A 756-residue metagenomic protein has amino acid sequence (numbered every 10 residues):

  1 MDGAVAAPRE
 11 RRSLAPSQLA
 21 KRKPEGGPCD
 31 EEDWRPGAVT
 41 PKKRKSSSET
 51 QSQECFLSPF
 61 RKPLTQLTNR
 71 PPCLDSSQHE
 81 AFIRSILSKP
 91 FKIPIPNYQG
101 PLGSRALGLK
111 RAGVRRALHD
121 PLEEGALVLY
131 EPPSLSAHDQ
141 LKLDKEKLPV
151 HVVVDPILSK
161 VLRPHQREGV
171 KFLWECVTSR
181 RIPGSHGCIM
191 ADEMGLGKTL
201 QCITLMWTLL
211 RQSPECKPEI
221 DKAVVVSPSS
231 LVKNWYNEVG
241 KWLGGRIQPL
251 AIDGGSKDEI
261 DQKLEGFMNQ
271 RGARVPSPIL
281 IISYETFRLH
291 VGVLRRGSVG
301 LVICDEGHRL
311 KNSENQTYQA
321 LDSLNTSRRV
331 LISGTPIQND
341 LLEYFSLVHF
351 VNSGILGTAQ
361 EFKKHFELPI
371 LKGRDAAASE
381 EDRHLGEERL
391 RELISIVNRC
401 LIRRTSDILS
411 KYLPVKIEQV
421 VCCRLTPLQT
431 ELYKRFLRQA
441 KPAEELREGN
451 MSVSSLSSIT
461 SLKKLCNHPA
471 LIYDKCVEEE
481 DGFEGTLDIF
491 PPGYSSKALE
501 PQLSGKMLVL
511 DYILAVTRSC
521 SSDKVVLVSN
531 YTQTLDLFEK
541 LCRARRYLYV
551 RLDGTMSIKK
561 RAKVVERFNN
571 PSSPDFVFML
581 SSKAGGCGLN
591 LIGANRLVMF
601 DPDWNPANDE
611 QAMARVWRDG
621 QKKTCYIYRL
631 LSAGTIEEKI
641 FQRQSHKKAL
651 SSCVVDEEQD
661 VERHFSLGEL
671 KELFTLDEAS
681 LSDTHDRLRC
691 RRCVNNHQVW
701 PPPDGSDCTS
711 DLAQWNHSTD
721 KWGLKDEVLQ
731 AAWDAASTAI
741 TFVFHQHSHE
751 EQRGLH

Functional and structural regions predicted by a protein language model:
M1-P149, I157, G266: Accessory nucleic-acid engagement/destabilization modules that flank
D2-D33, S47-E49, S134-D375, I394-Y412 (+2 more regions): ASCE P-loop NTPase motor core, strongest for the SF2 helicase catalytic module
S379-E388, E418-R424: A short helix-loop-helix "switch/interaction" segment in the helical subdomain of ASCE P-loop NTPases
